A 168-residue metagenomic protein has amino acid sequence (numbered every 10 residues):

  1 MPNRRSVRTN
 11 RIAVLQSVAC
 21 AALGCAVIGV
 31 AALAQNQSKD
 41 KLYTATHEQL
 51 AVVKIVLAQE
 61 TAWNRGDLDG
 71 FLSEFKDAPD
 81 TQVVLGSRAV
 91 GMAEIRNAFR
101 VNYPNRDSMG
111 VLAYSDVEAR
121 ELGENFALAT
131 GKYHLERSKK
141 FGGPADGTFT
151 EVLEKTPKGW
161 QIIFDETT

Functional and structural regions predicted by a protein language model:
M1-A13: N-terminal secretory signal peptides that target proteins for export/translocation
S17-G29: Bacterial N-terminal signal peptides
N36, D146-T168: Short beta-strand edge/turn micro-motifs at domain boundaries
Y43-T46, L50-V53, L68-N125: A solvent-exposed, acidic/Ser-Thr-rich amphipathic alpha-helical stretch
Q59, R65-D67: Short helix-adjacent coil turns
R106-S108, L135-P144: Short, cysteine-centered beta-strand-loop-beta hairpins and adjacent loop/turn segments enriched in charged/polar
L112-S115, T130, G143-T150: Short, surface-exposed coil-to-beta transition loops
E124-L135: A short hydrophobic beta-strand element
